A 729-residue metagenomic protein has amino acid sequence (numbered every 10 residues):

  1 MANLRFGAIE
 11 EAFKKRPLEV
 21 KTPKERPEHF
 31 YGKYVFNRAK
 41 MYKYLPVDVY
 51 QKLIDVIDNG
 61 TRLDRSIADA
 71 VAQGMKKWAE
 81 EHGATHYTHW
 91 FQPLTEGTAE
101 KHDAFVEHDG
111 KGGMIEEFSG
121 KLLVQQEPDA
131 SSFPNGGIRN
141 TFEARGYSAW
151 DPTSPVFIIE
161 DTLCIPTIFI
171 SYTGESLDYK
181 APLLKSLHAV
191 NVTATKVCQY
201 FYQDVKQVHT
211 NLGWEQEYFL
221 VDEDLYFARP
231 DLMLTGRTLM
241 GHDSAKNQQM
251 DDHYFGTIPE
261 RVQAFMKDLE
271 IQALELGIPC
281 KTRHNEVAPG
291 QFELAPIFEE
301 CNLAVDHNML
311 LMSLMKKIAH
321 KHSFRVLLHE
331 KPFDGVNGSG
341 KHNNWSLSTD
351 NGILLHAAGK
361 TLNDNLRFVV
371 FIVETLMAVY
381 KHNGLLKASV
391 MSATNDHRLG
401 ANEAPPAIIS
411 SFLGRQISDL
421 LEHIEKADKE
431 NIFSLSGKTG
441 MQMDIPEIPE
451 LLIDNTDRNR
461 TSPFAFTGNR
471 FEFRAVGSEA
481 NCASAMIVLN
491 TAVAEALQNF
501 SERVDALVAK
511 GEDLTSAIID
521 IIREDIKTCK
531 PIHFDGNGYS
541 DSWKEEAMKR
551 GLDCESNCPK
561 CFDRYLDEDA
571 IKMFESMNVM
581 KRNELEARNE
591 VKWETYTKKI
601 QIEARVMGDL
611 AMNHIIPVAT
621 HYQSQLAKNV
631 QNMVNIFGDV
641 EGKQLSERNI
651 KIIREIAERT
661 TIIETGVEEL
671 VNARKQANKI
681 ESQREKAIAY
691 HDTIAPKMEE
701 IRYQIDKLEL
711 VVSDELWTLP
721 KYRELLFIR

Functional and structural regions predicted by a protein language model:
A2-K24, T141-P155, T162: N-terminal hydrophobic targeting/anchoring segments and the immediately downstream early-domain regions of hydrolases
F13-G120, V124-N140: Histidine/acidic residue-rich metal-binding segments in metalloenzymes
I67, F91, S119, P296-F298 (+5 more regions): Active-site proximal loops enriched in glycine and acidic residues that flank catalytic Cys/His/Asp and coordinate
I67-V71, F91-P93, K121-L122, F169 (+4 more regions): Active-site-proximal loop/turn and secondary-structure-junction residues that shape catalytic pockets, frequently
E96-G113, S131, R229, G236-T238 (+4 more regions): Short linear, low-complexity motifs centered on an aromatic residue
E143-L328, N337-G340, L347-E590: Glycine-rich, acidic/polar active-site loops that bind/position phosphate-bearing ligands
L232-M233, N308, E330-K331, A357-T361 (+6 more regions): Composition- and surface-driven signal marking solvent-exposed, interaction-prone regions in large proteins
I522-R729: C-terminal amphipathic alpha-helical interaction region
